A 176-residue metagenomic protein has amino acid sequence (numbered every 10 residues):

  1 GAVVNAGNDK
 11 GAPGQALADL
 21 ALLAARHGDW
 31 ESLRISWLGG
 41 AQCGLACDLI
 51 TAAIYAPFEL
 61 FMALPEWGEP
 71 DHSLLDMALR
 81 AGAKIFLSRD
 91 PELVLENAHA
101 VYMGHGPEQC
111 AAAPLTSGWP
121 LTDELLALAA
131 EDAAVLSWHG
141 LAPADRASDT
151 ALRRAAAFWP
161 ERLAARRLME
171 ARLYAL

Functional and structural regions predicted by a protein language model:
G1-A24, A142-A144: Phosphate/diphosphate ligand-binding glycine-rich loop within oxidoreductases
G7-G11, P65-W67, E161-A165: Short, acidic/turn-prone active-site loops that include or flank metal/cofactor- and phosphate-binding residues
K10-P13, C43, W67-E69, Q109 (+1 more regions): Short, small-residue-enriched loops and turns at beta-alpha junctions that line or gate enzyme active sites
A12-A18, D71-S73, R167-R172: Short, charged, surface-exposed secondary-structure boundary motifs
A18-L23, H99-G106, R172-L176: Short, surface-exposed amphipathic charged segments that create phosphate/polyanion-binding patches used for binding
A25-M103: Glycine-rich phosphate/diphosphate-binding loop of Rossmann-like nucleotide-binding domains
L79-R167: Rossmann-like adenosine-cofactor binding region
